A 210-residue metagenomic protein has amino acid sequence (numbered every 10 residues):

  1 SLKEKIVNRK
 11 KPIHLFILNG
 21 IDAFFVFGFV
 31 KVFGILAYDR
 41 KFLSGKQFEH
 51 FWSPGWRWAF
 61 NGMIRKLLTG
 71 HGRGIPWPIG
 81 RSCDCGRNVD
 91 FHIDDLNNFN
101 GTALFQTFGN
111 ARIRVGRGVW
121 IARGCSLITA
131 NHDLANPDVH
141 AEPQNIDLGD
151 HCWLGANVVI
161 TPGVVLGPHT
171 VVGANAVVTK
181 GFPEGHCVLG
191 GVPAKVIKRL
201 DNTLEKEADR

Functional and structural regions predicted by a protein language model:
S1-T129, L134, I146-H151, V158 (+4 more regions): Domain-scale signature associated with acetyltransferase and cell-envelope carbohydrate enzymes
P137-V139: Flexible, solvent-exposed loop segments that connect beta-strands
A141-Q144: Replace "Gram-negative outer membrane beta-barrel proteins" with "bacterial and organellar outer membrane beta-barrel
N157-G181: Beta-rich strand-turn-strand
